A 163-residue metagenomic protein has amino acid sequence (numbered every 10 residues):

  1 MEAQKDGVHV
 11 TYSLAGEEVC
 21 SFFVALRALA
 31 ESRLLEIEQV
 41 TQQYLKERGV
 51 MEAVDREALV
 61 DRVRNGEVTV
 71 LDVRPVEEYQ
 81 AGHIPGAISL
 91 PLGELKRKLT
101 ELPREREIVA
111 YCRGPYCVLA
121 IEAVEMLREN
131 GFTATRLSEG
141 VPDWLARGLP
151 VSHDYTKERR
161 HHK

Functional and structural regions predicted by a protein language model:
M1-E2: Short hydrophobic beta-strand motif reused across regulatory alpha/beta modules
K5-V50, Q80-P85, S89, G93-E107 (+1 more regions): Rhodanese-like catalytic fold shared by cysteine-dependent sulfurtransferases and DSP/PTP-type phosphatases
G49-R64: A short, well-structured juxtamembrane/interface segment
L59, T69-R74, L90: Short hydrophobic beta-strand that contains or immediately precedes a catalytic carboxylate
R64-G66, R104-E105: Residue-level preference for short coil/turn positions at secondary-structure junctions
V70, R74-Q80, I84: A mid-sequence, solvent-exposed acidic-amphipathic segment
V70, V109-Y111: Structural motif
